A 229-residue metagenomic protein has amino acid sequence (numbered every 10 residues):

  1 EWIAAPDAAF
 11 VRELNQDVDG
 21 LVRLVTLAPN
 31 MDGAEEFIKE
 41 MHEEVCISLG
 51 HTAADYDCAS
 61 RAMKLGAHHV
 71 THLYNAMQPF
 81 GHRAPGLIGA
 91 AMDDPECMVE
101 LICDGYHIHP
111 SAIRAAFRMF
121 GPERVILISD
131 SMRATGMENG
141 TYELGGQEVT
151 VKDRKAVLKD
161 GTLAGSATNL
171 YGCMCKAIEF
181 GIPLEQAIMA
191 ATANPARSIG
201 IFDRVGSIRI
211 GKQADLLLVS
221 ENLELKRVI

Functional and structural regions predicted by a protein language model:
E1: Metal-cofactor-binding active-site regions of metalloenzymes
A5: Short glycine/proline-centered loop/turn elements that form peptide/ligand docking sites
A9-M137: Active-site core of metal-dependent hydrolases
T26, T71-Y74, I188, L218 (+1 more regions): Residues embedded in well-ordered beta-strands within globular domains across many folds
G86-L101, G105, A112, F117-V219: His/Asp/Glu-enriched, well-ordered alpha-helical/loop segment that forms or immediately abuts the divalent-metal
L223-V228: Short, Lys/Arg- and Gly-enriched loop/turn segments at beta-strand edges
